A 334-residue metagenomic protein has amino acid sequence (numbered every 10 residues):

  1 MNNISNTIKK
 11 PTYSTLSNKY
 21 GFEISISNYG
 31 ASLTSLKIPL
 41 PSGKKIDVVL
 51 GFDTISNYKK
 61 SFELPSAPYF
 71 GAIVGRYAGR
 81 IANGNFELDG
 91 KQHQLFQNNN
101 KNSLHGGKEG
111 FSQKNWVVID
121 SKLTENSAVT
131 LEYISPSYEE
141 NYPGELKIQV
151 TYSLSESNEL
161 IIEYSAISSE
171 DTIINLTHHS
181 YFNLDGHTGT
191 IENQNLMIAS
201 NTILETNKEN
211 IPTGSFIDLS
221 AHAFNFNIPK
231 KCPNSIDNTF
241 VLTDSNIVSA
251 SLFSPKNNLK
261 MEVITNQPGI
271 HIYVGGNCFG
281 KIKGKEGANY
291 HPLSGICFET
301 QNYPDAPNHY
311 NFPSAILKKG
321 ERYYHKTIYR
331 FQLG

Functional and structural regions predicted by a protein language model:
M1-G334: An exposed, glycine/acidic-rich loop-and-rim segment of catalytic or binding clefts
